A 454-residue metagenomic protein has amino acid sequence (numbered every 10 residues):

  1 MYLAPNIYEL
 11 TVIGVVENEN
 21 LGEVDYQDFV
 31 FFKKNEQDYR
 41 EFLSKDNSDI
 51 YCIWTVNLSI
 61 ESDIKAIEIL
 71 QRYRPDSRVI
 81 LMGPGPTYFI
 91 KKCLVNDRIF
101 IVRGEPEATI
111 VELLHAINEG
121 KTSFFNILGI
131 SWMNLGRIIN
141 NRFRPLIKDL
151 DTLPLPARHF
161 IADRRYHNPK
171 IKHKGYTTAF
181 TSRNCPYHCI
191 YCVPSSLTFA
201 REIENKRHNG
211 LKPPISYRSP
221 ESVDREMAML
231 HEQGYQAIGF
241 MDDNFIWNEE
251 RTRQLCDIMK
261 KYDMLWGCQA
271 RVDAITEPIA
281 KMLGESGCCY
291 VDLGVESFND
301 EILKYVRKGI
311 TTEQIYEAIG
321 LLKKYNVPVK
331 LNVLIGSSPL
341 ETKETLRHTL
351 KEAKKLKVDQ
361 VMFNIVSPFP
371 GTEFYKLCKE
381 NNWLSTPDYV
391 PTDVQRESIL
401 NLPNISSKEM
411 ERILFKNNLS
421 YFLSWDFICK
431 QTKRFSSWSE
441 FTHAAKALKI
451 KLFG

Functional and structural regions predicted by a protein language model:
M1, S131-N134, E344-M362, V366-G454: C-terminal accessory regions of radical SAM enzymes
M1-E9: Glycine- and acidic-residue-enriched helix-capping/strand-helix junction motifs
Y8, V12-V16, E23-D149, I365 (+1 more regions): Glycine-rich beta-alpha loop elements in corrinoid/cobalamin-binding modules across cobalamin-dependent enzymes
G22, D49, I99, Q236-I238 (+2 more regions): Short acidic/polar active-site loop segments enriched in Thr and Asp
V30, V56, G85, M241-N248 (+3 more regions): Short, solvent-exposed turn/loop segments enriched in Gly/Ser/Thr/Pro and often Arg
F31, F298-R307, I319-T345, N364-P368 (+1 more regions): Conserved strand-turn element in the central/C-terminal portion of the radical SAM core barrel that lines
I90-V95, I279, L340-K355: Catalytic cores of alpha/beta
R158-K330, I335, K351: Radical SAM [4Fe-4S] cluster-binding motif and immediate context
